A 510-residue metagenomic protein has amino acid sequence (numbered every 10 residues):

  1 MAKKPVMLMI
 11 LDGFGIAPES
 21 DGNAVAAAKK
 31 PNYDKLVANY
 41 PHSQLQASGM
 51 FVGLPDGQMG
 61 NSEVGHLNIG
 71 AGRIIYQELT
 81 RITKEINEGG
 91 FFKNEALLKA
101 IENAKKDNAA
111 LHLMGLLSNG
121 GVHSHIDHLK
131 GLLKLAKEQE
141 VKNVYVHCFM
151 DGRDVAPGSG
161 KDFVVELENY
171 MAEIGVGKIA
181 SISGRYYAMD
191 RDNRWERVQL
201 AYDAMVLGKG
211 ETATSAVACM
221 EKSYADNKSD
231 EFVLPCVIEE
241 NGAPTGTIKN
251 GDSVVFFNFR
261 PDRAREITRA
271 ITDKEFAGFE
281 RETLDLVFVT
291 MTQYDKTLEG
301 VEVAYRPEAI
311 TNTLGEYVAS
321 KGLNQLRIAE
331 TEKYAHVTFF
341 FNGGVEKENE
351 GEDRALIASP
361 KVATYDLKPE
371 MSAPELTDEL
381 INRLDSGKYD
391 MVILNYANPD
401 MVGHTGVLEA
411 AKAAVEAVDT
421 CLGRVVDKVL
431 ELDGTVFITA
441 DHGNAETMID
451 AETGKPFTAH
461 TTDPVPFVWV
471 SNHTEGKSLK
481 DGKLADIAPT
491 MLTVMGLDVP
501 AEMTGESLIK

Functional and structural regions predicted by a protein language model:
M1-K510: Feature captures the catalytic ectodomains and active-site-proximal regions of enzymes that hydrolyze or transfer
